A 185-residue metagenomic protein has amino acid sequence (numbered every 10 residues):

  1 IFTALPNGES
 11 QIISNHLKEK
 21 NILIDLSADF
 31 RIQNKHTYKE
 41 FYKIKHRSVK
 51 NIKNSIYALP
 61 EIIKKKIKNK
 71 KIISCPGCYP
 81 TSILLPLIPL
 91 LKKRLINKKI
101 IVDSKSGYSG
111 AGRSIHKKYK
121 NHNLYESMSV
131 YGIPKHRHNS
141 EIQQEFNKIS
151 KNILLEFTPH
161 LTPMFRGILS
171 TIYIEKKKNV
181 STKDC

Functional and structural regions predicted by a protein language model:
I1-I133: N-terminal Rossmann-like NAD(P) cofactor-binding subdomain of oxidoreductases, focused on the glycine-rich
G110-D184: Charged docking surfaces used in two-component/phosphorelay signaling
